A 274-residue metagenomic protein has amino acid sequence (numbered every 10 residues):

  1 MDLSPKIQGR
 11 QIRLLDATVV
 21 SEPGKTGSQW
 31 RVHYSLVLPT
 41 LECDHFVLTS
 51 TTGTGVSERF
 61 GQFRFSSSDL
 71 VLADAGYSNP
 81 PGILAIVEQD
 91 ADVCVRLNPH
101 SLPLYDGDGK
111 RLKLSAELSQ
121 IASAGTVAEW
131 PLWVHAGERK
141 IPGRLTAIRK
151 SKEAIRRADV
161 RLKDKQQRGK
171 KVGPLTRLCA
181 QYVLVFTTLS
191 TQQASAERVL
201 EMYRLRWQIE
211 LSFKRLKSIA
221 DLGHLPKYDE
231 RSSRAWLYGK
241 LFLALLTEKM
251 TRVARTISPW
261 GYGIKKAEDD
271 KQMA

Functional and structural regions predicted by a protein language model:
M1-S4: Electropositive nucleic-acid engagement tracts
I7-Q11, L15-T18, E22-A274: Single, function-defining residue in the core of a domain
